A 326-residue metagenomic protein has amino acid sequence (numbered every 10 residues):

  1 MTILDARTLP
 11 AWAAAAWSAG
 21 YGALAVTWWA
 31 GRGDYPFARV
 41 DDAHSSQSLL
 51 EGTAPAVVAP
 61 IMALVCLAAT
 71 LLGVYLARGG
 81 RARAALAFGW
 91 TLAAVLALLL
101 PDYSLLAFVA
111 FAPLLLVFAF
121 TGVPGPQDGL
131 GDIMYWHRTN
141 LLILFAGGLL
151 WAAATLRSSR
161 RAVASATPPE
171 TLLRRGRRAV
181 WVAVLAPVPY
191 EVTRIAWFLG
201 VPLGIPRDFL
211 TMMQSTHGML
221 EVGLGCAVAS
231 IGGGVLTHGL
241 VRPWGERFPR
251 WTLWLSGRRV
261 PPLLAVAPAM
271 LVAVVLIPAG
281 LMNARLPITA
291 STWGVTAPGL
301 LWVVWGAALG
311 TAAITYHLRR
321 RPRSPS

Functional and structural regions predicted by a protein language model:
M1-L9, S159-R178, P249-R258, P325-S326: Membrane-interfacial, low-structure loops and terminal tails that flank and connect transmembrane helices in multi-pass
T2-A146, S158, Y316-R323: An N-terminus-focused feature that recognizes amino-terminal "leader" regions
A15-T27, L92-D102, L142-L150, R177-L199 (+2 more regions): Alpha-helical transmembrane segments of multi-pass integral membrane proteins
H44-V65, D208-G233: Transmembrane alpha-helix entry/boundary detector in multi-pass membrane proteins
I61-L72, N140-S159, V228-L236, L300-T315: Hydrophobic cores of alpha-helical transmembrane segments in multi-pass inner/ER membrane proteins, independent
G73-L92, L236-A269: Loop-to-transmembrane helix junctions at the membrane interface
L210, S215-T216, M282-V295: Extracellular/periplasmic helix-loop-helix junctions in multi-pass membrane proteins
A290-S326: Extracellularly exposed regions in secreted/surface proteins, prominently low-complexity, repeat-rich
